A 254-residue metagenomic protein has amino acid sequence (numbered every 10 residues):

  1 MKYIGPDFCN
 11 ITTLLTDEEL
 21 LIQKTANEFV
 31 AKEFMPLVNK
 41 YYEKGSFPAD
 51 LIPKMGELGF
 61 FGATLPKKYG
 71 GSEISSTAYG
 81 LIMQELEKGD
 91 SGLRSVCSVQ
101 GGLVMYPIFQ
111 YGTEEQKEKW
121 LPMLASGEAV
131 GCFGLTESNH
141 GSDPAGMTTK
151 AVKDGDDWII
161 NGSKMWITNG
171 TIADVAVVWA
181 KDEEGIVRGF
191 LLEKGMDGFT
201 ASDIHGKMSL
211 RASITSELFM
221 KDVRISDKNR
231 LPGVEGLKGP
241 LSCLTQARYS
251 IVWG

Functional and structural regions predicted by a protein language model:
M1-E18, A151: Intrinsic disorder at enzyme termini
I11-E18, I22, T200-G254: Glycine-rich beta->alpha junctions and the first turn(s) of the following alpha-helix
E57-E128, T168-V175: Internal helix-loop-helix
E73-M83, D143-M147, F219, R224-I225: Structural signature of FAD isoalloxazine-binding scaffolds in flavoprotein oxidoreductases
L124, N139-S142, W166-N169, K181 (+1 more regions): Short Gly/Pro-enriched turn/cap motifs at secondary-structure boundaries
G127-L135: A short, Trp-centered hydrophobic/proline-enriched beta-strand micro-motif
D143-N161: Cytochrome P450 C-terminal beta-domain/meander region
N161-A201: A short core secondary-structure module
